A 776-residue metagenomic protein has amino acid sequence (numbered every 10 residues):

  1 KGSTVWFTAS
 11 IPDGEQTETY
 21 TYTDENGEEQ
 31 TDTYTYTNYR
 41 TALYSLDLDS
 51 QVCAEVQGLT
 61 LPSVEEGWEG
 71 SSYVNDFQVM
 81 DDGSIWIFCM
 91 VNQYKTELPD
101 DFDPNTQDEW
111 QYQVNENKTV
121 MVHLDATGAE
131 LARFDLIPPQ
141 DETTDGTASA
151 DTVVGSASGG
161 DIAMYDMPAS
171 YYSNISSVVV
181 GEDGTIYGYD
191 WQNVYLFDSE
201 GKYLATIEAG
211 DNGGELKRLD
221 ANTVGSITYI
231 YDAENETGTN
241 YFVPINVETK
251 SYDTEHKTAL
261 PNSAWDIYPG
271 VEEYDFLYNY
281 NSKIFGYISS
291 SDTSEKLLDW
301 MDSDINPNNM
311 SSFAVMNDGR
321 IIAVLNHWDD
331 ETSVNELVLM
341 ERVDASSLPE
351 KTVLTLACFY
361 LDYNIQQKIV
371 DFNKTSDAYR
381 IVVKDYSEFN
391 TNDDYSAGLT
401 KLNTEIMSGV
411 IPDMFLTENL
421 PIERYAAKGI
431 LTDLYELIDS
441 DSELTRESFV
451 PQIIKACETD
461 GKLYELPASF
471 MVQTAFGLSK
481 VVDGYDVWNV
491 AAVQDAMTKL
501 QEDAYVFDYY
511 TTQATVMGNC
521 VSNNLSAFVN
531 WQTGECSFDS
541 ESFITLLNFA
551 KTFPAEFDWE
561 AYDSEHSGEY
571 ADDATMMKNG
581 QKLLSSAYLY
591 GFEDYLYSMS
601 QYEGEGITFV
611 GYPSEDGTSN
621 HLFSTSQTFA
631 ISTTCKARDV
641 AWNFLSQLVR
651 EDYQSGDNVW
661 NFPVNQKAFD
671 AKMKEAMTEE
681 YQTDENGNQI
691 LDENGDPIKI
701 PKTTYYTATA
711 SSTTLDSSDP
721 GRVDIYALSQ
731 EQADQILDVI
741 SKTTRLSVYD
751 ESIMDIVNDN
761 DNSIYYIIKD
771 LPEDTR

Functional and structural regions predicted by a protein language model:
K1, V64-V79, D141-G146, M167-V179 (+3 more regions): Repeated scaffold domains used in trafficking and secretory/extracellular systems, primarily beta-propellers
K1, W6-T35, Y44, S50 (+10 more regions): Conserved N-terminal structural module of periplasmic/extracytoplasmic solute-binding proteins
V52-G70, A129-Y171, G210-D211, W300-S303 (+1 more regions): Surface-exposed loop and turn segments in beta-propeller and other repeat-based domains that flank or scaffold
L420-T474, A491-A492, G606-Y612: Hinge/lid segment of periplasmic solute-binding proteins
Y435-S448, S526-L547, G611-H621: Short, solvent-exposed loop/beta-turn-alpha elements that line the ligand-binding surface or hinge of extracytoplasmic
T533-A571, L596-Y597, I607-Y612: Glycine-centered hinge/linker elements that transmit conformational signals in sensory and ligand-binding systems
M599-T683, Q689-I690, G695-T704: Extracytoplasmic/periplasmic substrate-recognition and gating elements
F623, N694-R776: C-terminal capping/gating helix-and-loop segments adjacent to ligand/active sites or protein-protein/ligand interfaces
